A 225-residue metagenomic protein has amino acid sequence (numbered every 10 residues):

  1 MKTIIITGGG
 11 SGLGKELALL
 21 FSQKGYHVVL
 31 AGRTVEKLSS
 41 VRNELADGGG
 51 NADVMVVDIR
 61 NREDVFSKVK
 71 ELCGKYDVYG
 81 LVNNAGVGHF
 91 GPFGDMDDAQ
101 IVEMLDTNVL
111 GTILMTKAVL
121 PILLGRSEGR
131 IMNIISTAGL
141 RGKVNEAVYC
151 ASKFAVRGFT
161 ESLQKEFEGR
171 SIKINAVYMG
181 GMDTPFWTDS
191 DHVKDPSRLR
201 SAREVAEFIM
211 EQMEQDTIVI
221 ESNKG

Functional and structural regions predicted by a protein language model:
G10-G12: Conserved glycine-rich cofactor-binding loop
Y26-S40: Conserved glycine-rich Rossmann-like NAD(P)H-binding loop of the short-chain dehydrogenase/reductase
E36, V56-S67, D98: The beta1-alpha1 cofactor-binding region of Rossmann-like NAD(H)/NADP(H)-dependent oxidoreductases
P92-F93, Q100-L105: Substrate-binding pocket helix/loop in short-chain dehydrogenase/reductase
T116, S152: Active-site helix of classical SDR
S136: Residue(s) in the substrate-gating loop at a strand-loop-helix junction that position the organic substrate next
G169-I172, A176-V177, T184, H192-G225: C-terminal helical subdomain
